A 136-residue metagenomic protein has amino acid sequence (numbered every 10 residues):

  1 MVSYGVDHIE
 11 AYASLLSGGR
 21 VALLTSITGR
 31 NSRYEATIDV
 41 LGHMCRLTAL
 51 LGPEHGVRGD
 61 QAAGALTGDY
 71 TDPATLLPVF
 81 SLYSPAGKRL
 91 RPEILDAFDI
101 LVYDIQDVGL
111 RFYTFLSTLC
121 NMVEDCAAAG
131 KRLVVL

Functional and structural regions predicted by a protein language model:
M1-R46: N-terminal phosphate-binding or glycine-rich loops at protein starts, especially the Walker A/P-loop of NTPases
T37-L41, T118-A129: Catalytic-core regions built around general acid/base machinery
C45-R46, A128-R132: A short helix->loop->beta-strand "cap" motif at the edges of active sites that frequently abuts
R46-H55: Short internal beta-strands
T67-F98, L110: Glycine-rich oxoanion-binding loops at beta->alpha junctions
D99-V108, L133-L136: Short acidic catalytic loops
D107-L119: Glycine/threonine-rich flexible loop motifs
